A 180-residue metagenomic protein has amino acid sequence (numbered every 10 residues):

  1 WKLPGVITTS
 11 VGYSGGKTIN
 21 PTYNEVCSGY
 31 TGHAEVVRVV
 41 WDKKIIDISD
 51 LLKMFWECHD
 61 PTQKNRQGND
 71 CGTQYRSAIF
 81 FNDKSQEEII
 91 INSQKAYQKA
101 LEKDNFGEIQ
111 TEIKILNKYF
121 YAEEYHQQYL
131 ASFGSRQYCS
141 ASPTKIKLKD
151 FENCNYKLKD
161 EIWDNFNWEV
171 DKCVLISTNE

Functional and structural regions predicted by a protein language model:
W1-E180: Flexible coil/turn and secondary-structure edge motifs
